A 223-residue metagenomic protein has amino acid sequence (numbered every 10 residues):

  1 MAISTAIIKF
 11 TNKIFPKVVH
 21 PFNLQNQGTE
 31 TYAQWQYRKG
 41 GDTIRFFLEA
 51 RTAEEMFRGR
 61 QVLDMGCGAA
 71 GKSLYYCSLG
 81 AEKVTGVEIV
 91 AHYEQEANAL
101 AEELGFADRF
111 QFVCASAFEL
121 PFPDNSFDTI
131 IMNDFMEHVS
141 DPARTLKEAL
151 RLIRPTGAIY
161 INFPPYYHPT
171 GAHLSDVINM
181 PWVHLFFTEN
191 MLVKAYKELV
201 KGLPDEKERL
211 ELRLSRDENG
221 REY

Functional and structural regions predicted by a protein language model:
M1-P123, T129, L146: Conserved N-terminal segment of class I S-adenosyl-L-methionine
Y37, H138, E222-Y223: Aromatic-acidic/polar surface patches that form glycan- and anion
L74, E96, D141-P142, T170-A172: Short glycine-/acidic-enriched loop or helix-start segments at secondary-structure transitions that form or flank
E119, E137, H168: Active-site micro-motifs of SAM-dependent methyltransferase domains
M132-F135: A short beta-strand submotif of the Rossmann-like class I SAM-dependent methyltransferase core that lines
V139-S140, I153-R154: Helix-to-beta-strand junctions that scaffold the AdoMet/dcAdoMet cofactor pocket in Class I SAM-dependent enzymes
A143-E148, A158-Y223: S-adenosyl-L-methionine-dependent methyltransferase catalytic module, highlighting the catalytic core
